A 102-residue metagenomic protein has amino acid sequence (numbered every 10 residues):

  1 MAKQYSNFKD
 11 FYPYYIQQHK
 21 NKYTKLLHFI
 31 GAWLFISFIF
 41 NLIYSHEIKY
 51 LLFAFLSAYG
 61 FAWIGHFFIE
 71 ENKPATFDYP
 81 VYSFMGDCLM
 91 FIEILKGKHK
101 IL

Functional and structural regions predicted by a protein language model:
A2-Y15, E71-L102: Membrane-proximal soluble regions of multi-pass membrane proteins
I16-H28: Short, amphipathic, aromatic/basic-enriched membrane-interface segments that mark the entry/exit of transmembrane
L27-N41: Core segments of transmembrane alpha-helices that mediate helix-helix packing or line hydrophobic substrate/ligand
L34-F38, S57, F61, L89: Membrane-embedded alpha-helical transmembrane segments of multi-pass integral membrane proteins
I39-L42, G65, I94: Structural signal for membrane-spanning alpha-helices in multi-pass inner-membrane proteins, emphasizing helix cores
I39-L52: Helix-coil boundary and interhelical linker segments in multi-pass alpha-helical membrane proteins
L56-E70: Transmembrane alpha-helical segments that form the membrane-embedded catalytic/substrate-channel core of multi-pass
